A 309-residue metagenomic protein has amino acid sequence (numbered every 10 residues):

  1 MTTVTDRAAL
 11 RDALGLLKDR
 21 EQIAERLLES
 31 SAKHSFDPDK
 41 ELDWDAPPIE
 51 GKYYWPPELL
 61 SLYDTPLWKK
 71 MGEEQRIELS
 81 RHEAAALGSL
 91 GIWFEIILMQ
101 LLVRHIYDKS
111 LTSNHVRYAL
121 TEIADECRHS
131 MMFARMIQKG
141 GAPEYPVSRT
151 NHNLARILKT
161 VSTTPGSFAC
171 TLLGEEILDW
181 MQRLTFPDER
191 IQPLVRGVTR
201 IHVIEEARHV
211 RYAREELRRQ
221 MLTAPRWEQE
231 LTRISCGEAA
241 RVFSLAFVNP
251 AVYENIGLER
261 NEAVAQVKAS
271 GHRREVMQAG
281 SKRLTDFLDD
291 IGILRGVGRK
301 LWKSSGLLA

Functional and structural regions predicted by a protein language model:
M1-V103, Y107-V116, K139-P146, T150 (+3 more regions): Terminal targeting/low-complexity segments that flank the catalytic cores of oxidoreductases
G91-E95, M99, E122-I137, F168-D179 (+2 more regions): Alpha-helical transition-metal enzyme core signature, strongest for iron centers
V103-I106, R183-F186, R200, R214 (+1 more regions): Amphipathic alpha-helical segments within well-ordered protein domains
K109-S113, C127, G141, E189-P193 (+1 more regions): Residues at alpha-helix boundaries and short interhelical turns
H115-E122, G197-V198, H202: Extended, well-ordered alpha-helical scaffold segments
R135-I204, L231-R241: Active-site-proximal alpha-helical scaffolds that flank and shape metal-associated catalytic sites
V198, V210-Q220, T232-C236: Helix-loop elements that line ligand-binding/catalytic pockets
